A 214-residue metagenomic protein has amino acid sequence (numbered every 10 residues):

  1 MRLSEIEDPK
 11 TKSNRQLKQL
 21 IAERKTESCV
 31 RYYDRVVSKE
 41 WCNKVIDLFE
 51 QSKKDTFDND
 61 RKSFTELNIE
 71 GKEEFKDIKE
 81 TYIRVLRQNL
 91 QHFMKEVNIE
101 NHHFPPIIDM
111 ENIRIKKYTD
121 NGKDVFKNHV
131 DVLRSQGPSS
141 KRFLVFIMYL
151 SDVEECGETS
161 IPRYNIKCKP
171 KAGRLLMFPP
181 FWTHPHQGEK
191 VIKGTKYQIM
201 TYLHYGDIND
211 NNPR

Functional and structural regions predicted by a protein language model:
R2-R114: Non-heme Fe(II)/2-oxoglutarate
V45-F49, L86-N89, M94, F143-S151 (+2 more regions): Short, Φ-rich (hydrophobic/aromatic) sequence segments
I113, D124-V125: Metzincin-family zinc-dependent endopeptidase catalytic domain
I115-T119, R134-E155, Y202-L203: Short, conserved beta-strand element in jelly-roll/cupin
V125-L133: Histidine-centered catalytic micro-motifs
S140-R142, E154-R214: Catalytic core of Fe(II)/2-oxoglutarate
